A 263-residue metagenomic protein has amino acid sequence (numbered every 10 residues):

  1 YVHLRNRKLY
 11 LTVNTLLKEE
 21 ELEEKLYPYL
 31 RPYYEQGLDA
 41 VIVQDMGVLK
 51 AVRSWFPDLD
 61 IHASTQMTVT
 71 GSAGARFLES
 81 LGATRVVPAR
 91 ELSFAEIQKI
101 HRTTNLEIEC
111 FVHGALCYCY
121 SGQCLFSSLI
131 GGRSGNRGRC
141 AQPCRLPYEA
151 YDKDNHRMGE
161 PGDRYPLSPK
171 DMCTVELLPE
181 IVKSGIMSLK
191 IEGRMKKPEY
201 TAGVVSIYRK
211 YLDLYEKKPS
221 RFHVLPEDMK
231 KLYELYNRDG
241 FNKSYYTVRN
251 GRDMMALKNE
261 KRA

Functional and structural regions predicted by a protein language model:
V2-V13, L17-Y34, V43, W55 (+2 more regions): Surface-exposed amphipathic alpha-helical tracts and adjacent flexible/coil segments at the periphery of soluble enzymes
G47-V48: Alpha-helix capping/helix-boundary segments
V52: RNase H-like DDE/DDD metal-dependent nuclease/strand-transfer catalytic core used by mobile genetic elements
T68: Beta/alpha (TIM)-barrel catalytic core signal, keyed to glycine-rich beta->alpha loops juxtaposed to Asp/Glu that bind
S72-A73: Conserved nucleotide-cofactor-binding alpha/beta core module
